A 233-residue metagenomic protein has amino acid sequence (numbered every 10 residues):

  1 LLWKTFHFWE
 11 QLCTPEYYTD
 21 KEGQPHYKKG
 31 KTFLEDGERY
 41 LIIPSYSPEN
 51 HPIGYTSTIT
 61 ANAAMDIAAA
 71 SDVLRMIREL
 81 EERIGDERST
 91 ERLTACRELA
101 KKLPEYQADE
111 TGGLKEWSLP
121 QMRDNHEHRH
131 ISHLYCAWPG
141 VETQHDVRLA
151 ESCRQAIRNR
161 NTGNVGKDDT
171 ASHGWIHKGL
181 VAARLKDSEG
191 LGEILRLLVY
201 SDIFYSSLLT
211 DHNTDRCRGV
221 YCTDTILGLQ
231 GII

Functional and structural regions predicted by a protein language model:
L1, E10-T94: The feature captures the catalytic groove of carbohydrate-active enzymes
T5, K21-P25, W117-M122: Short amphipathic alpha-helical surface micro-motifs
A63-G231: Active-site core of glycosidic bond-cleaving carbohydrate-active enzymes
